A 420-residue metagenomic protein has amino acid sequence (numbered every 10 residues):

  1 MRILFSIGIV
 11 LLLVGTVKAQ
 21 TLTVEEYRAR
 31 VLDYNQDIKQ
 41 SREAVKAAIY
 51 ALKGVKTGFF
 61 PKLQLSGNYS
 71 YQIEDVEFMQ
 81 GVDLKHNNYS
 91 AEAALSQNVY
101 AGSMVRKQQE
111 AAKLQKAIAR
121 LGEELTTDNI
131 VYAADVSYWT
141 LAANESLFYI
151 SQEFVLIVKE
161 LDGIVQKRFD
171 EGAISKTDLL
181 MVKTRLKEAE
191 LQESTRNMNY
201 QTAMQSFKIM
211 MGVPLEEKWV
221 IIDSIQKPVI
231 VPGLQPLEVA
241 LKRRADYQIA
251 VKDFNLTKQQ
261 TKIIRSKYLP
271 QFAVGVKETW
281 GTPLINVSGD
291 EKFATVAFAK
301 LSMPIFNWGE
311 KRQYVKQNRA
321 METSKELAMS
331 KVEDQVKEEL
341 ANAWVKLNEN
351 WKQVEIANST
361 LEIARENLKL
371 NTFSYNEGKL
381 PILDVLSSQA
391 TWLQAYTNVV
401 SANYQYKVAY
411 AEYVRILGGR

Functional and structural regions predicted by a protein language model:
M1-E25, L32, Y406: Bacterial Sec-dependent N-terminal signal peptides
A19-Q64, N68, L215-N255, I305: Bacterial Sec-pathway N-terminal export signals of envelope proteins
K39, K62-V82, S96-L125, Q248 (+4 more regions): Small/polar (Gly/Ser/Thr/Ala-rich) solvent-exposed segments that form structured loops/beta-strands/short helices used
Q40-V55, T126, I130-Y149, K167 (+4 more regions): Amphipathic alpha-helical coiled-coil segments
Y89-L95, T295-L301: Hydrophobic, lipid-facing positions within transmembrane beta-strands of outer-membrane proteins
N129-V239, A343-K346, N350, W392: Periplasmic alpha-helical coiled-coil/stalk elements that build and connect Gram-negative outer-membrane
